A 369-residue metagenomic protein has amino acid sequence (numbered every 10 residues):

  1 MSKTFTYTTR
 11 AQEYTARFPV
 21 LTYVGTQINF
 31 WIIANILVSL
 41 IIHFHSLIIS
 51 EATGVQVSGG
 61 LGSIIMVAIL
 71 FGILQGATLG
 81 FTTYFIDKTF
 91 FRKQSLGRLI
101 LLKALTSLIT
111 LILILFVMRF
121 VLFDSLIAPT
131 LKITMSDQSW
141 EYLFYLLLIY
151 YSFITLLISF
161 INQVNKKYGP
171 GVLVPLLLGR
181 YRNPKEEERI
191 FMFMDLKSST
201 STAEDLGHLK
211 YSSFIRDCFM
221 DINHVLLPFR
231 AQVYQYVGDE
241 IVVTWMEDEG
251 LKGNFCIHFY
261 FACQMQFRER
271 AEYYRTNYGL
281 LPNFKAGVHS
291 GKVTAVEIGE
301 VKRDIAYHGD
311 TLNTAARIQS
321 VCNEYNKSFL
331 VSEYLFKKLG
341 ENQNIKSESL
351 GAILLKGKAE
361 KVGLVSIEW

Functional and structural regions predicted by a protein language model:
M1-A68: Membrane-anchoring hydrophobic segments
K3-Y7, S125-E187: Regulatory cytosolic signal-relay segments
F44-I65, V117-F153: Alpha-helical transmembrane segments and their interfaces in multipass membrane proteins
T78-F85, R98-Y142: Hydrophobic transmembrane alpha-helices
P184-H258: Catalytic NTP-binding/metal-coordinating core of nucleotidyl cyclase/transferase enzymes
F229-F255, A271-D310: Catalytic core of nucleotidyl cyclases, primarily class III adenylyl/guanylyl cyclases
H289, D310-E333: Catalytic/regulatory signature loops of cyclic-dinucleotide turnover enzymes and related class III nucleotidyl cyclases
E324-W369: Cytosolic regulatory/linker segments at or just downstream of nucleotide-handling modules in signal-transduction
